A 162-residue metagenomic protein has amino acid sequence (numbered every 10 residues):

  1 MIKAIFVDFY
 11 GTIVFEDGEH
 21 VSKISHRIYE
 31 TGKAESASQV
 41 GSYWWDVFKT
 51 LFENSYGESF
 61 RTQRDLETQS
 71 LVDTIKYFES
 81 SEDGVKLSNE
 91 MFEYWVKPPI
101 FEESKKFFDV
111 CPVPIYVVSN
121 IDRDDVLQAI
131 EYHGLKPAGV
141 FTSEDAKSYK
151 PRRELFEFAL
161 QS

Functional and structural regions predicted by a protein language model:
M1-I2, P112, P137: A general structural motif
I2-E102, D122: N-terminal helical cap/lid subdomain that shapes the substrate entry/recognition surface in HAD-like hydrolases
T12, K147-S148: Glycine-/small-residue-rich active-site loops that bind phosphorylated ligands and cofactors
D17-G18, K105, R152-R153: Conserved strand-to-helix beginnings and helix N-cap segments that scaffold or border functional pockets
E19-S22, I130-G134, E154-F156: Short, glycine/charged-enriched secondary-structure capping and boundary segments
D83-Y132, V140-D145: Substrate-recognition element of Asp-dependent hydrolases with the DxDx(T/V) motif
Y149-S162: Conserved Lys-Pro-Asp/Glu-containing loop-to-beta segment of HAD-superfamily phosphomonoesterases, centered on
